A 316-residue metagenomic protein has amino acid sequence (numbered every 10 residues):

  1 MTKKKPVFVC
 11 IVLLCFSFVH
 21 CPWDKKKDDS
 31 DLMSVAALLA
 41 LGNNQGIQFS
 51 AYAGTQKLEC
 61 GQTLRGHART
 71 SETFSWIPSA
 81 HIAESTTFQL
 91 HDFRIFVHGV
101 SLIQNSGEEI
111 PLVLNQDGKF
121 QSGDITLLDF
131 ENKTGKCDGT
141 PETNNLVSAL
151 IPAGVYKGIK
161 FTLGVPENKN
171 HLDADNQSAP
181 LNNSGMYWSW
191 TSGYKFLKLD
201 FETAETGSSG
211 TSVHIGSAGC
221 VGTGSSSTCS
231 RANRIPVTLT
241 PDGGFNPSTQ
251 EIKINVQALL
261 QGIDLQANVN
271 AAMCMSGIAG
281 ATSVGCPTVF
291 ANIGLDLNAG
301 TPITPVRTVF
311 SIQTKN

Functional and structural regions predicted by a protein language model:
M1-C21: Sec-dependent bacterial lipoprotein signal peptides
K3, D24-K26, A68, V306: Short, intrinsically disordered low-complexity segments
V9, D24-K25, L239: A generic alpha-helix propensity feature with a strong bias for hydrophobic helices
L14, K26-D29, F93, A149: A broadly tuned, weak detector of single residues within folded domains
F16-F49: Bacterial Sec-dependent N-terminal signal peptides
G42-N316: A short, solvent-exposed, low-complexity linear motif enriched for acidic/polar residues with Pro/Gly/Ser/Thr
